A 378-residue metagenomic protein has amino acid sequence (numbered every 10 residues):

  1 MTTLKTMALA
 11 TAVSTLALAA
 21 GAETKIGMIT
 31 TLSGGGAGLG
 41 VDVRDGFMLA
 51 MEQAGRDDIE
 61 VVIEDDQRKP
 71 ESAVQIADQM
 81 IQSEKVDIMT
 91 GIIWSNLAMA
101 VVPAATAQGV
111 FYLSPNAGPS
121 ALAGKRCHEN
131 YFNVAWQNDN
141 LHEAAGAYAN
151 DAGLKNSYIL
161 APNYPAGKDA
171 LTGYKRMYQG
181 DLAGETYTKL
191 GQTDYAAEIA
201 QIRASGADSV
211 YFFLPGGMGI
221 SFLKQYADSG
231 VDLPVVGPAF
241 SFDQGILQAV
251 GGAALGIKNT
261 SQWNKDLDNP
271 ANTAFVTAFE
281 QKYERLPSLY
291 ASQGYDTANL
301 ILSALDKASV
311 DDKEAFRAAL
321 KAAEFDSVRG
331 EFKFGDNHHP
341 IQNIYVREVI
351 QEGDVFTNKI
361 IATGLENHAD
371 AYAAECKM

Functional and structural regions predicted by a protein language model:
M1-G21: Gram-negative bacterial Sec-dependent N-terminal signal peptides
T24-K25, R56-I59, E84-I88, A107-Y112 (+7 more regions): Loop/turn elements at helix/coil->beta-strand transitions in domains of secreted/extracellular proteins
G27-G46, A54, E64-E71, I93-N96 (+5 more regions): Extracytoplasmic "Venus flytrap"
M28, M80, E84-I93, L113-P115 (+5 more regions): Periplasmic-binding protein-like
G38-D45, Q53-L122, V134, T188-Y195 (+2 more regions): Beta-alpha junction/loop-to-helix N-cap segments that form part of ligand/metal-binding clefts
Q75, S120-A121, H128-G230, K265-A274: Extracellular/periplasmic Venus flytrap/periplasmic-binding protein
L223-Y295, D306-D311, A362-M378: Extracellular/periplasmic periplasmic-binding protein-like sensory domains
Q281-A291, L302-K359: Segments of small-molecule ligand-sensing domains
